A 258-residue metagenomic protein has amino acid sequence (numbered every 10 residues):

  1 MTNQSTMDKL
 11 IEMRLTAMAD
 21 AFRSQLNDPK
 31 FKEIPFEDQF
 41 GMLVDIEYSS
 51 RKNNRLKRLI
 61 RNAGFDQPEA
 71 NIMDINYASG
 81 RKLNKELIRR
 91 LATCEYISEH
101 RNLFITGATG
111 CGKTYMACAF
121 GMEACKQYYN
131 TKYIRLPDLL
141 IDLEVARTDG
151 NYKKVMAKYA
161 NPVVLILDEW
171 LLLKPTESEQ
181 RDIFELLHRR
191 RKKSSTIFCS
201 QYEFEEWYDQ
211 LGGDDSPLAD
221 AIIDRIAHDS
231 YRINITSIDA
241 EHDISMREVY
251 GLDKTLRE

Functional and structural regions predicted by a protein language model:
I11, T16-Q67: Interdomain "pre-motor" coupling segment immediately N-terminal to P-loop NTPase/helicase cores
F22, L139-A146, G150-A157, W170-E258: Replace "adjacent to P-loop NTPase cores in ATP/GTP-dependent enzymes" with "adjacent to NTP-binding cores
A70-C94: N-terminal pre-Walker A segment at the start of P-loop NTPase domains
I75, A117, R135: Conserved hydrophobic/aromatic pocket- or pore-lining residues that grip, position, or stack substrates in active sites
H100-M116: Walker A/P-loop nucleotide-binding motif
R101, Y128-N130, N161-V164, K192-F198: Loop/turn-to-beta-strand initiation segments
G121-I134: Post-Walker A helix-loop "phosphate-sensing" segment adjacent to the P-loop in P-loop NTPases
